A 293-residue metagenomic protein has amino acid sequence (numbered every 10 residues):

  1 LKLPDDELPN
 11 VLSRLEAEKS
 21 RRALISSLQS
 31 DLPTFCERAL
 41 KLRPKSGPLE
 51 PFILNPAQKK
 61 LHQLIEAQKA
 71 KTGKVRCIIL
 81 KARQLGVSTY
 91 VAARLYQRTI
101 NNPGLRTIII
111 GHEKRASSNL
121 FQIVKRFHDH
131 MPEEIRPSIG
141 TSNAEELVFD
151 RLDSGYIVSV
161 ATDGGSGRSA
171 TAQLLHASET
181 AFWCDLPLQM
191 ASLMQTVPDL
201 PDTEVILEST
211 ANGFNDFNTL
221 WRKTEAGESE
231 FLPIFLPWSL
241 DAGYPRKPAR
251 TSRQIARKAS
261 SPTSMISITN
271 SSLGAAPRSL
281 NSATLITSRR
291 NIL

Functional and structural regions predicted by a protein language model:
L1-R76, K125, E134, T284: N-terminal accessory segments
K71-R94: Walker A/P-loop
Q84, H112, T210-N212: Conserved H-loop
R98-G104: Post-Walker A helix-loop "phosphate-sensing" segment adjacent to the P-loop in P-loop NTPases
L105-R126: Conserved Walker A/P-loop ATP-binding site and its immediately adjacent core in helicase/helicase-like ATPase domains
F121-Q173: Inter-Walker segment of RecA-like/P-loop motor cores
S178-T180: Walker B catalytic acidic pair
L186-L293: Non-catalytic, compositionally simple segments
